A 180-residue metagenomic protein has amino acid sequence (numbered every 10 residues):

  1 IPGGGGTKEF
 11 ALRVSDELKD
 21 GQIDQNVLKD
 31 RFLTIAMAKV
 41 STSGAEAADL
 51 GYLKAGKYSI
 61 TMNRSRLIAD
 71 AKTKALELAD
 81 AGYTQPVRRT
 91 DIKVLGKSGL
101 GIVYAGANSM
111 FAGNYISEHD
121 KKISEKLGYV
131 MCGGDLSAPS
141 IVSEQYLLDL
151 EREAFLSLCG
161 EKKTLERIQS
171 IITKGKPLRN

Functional and structural regions predicted by a protein language model:
I1-E17: Glycine-rich phosphate/ribose-binding loops and adjacent secondary-structure elements that form binding surfaces
L12-K39, S43, A55-N180: Intrinsically disordered, low-complexity segments enriched in small/flexible residues
